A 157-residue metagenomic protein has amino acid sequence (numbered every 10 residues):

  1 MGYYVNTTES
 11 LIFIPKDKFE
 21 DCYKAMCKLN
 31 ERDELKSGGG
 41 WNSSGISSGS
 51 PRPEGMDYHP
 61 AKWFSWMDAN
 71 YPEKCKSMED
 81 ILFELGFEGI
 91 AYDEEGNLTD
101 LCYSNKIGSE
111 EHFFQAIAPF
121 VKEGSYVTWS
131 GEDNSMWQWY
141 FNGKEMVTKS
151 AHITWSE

Functional and structural regions predicted by a protein language model:
M1-G49, I153-E157: Short, extreme N-terminal segment that most often corresponds to the first beta-strand
P53-E157: Charged interaction segments
